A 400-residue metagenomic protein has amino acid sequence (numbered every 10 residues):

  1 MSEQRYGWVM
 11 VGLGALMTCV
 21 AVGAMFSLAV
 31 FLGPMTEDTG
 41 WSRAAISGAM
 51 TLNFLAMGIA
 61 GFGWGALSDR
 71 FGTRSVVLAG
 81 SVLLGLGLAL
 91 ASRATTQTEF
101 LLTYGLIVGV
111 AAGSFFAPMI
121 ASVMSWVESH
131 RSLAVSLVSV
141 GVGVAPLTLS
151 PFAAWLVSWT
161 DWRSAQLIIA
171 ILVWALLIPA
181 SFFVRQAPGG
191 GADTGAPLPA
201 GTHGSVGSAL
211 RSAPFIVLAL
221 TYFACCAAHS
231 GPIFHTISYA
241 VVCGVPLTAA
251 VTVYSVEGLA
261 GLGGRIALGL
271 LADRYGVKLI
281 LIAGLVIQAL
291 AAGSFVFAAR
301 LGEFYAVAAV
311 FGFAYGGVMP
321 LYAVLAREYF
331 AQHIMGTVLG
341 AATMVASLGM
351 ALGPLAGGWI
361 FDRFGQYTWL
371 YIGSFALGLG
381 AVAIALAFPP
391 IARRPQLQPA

Functional and structural regions predicted by a protein language model:
V9-R43, W64, S150, G231-I237: Extracytoplasmic
C19, G87, E99-S114, F223 (+1 more regions): Hydrophobic core of transmembrane alpha-helices in multi-pass small-molecule transporters, especially MFS/SLC-type
L28-L32, R211-I266, L270: Extracytoplasmic gate region of multi-pass secondary transporters
M35, G113-V127, V135, G317-F330: Intracellular juxtamembrane helix-capping segments at the cytosolic ends of symmetry-related transmembrane helices
I59-Q97, A272-K278: Conserved MFS/SLC helix-loop-helix module at the cytosolic interface between two early adjacent transmembrane helices
L137-P188: Helix-loop-helix hairpin linking two adjacent transmembrane segments in secondary transporters
V184-G204, R394-P399: Flexible cytoplasmic inter-helical loops of multi-pass small-molecule transporters
H229, A249, S255-G261, R265-L325: C-terminal transmembrane helical hairpin of 12-TM major facilitator-type secondary transporters
